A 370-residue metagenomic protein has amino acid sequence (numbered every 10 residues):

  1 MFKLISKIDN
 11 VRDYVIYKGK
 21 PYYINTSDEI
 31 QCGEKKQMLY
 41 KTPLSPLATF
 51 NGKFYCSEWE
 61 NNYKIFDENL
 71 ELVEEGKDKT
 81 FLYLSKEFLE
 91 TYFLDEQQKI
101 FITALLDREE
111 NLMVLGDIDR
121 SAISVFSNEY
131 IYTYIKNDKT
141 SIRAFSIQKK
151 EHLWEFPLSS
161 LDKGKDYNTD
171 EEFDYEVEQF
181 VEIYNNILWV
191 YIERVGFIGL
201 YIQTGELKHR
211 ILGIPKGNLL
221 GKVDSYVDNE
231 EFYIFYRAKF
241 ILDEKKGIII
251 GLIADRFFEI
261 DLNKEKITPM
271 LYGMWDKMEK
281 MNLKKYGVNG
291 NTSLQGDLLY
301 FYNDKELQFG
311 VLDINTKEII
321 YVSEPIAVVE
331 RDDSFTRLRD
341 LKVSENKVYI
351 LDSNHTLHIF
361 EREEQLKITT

Functional and structural regions predicted by a protein language model:
M1-T370: Secretory-pathway ectodomains
